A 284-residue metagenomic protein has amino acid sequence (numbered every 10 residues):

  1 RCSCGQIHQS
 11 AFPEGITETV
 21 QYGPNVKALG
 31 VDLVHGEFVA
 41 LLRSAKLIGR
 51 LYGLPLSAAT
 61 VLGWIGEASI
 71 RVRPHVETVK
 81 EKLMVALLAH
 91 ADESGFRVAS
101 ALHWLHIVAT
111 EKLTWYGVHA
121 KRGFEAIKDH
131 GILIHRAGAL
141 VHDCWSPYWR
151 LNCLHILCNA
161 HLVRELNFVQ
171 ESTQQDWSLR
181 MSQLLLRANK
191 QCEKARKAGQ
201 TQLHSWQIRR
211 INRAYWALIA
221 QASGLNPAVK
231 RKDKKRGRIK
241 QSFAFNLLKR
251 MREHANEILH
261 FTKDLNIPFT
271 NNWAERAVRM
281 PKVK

Functional and structural regions predicted by a protein language model:
R1, Q6-K284: Catalytic center-proximal scaffold of phosphoryl-transfer enzymes
